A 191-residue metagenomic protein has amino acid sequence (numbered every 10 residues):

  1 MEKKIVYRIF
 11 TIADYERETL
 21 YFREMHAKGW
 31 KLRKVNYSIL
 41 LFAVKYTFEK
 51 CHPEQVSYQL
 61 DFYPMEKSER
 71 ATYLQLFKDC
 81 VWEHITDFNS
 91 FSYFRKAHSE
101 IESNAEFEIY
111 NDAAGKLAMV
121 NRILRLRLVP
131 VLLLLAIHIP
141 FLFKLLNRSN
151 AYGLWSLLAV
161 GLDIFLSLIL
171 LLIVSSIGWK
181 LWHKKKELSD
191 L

Functional and structural regions predicted by a protein language model:
M1-L191: Terminus-proximal functional modules
